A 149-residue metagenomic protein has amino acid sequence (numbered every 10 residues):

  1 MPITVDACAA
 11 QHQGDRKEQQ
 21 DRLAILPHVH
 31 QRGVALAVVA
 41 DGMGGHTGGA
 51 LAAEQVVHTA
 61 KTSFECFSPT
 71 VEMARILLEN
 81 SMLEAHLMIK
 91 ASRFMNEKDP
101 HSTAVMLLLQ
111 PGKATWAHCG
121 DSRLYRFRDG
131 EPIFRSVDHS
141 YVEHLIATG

Functional and structural regions predicted by a protein language model:
M1-G149: PP2C/PPM-type serine/threonine phosphatase catalytic domain
